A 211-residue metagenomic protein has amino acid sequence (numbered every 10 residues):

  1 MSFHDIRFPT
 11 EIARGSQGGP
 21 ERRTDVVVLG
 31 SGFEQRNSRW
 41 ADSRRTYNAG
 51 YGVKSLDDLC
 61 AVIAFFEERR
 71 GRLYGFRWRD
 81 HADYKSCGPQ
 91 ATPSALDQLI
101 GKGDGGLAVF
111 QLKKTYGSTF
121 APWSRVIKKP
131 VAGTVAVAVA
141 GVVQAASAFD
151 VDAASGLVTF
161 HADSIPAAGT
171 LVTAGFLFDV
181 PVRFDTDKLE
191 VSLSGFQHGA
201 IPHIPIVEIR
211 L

Functional and structural regions predicted by a protein language model:
M1-F66, R72-Y74, V180-G199: Solvent-exposed edge beta-strands and adjacent loop segments that serve as assembly or binding interfaces
Q35-N37, W123-R125, H161: Generic recognition of flexible, low-complexity loop/linker segments
R44-N48, T134, S155, G169: Extracellular structured ligand-interaction cores
N48-G50, V109-Q111, L171-T173, H203: Beta-strand secondary-structure signal
V53, K114-G117, T159-A167, R210: Secondary-structure transition/turn motif
I63-A148, F178-L211: Extended beta-strand solenoid/passenger and fiber regions
Q144-T170: A surface-exposed beta-strand-loop module
H161-F184, K188: Small/polar beta-strand repeat architecture
